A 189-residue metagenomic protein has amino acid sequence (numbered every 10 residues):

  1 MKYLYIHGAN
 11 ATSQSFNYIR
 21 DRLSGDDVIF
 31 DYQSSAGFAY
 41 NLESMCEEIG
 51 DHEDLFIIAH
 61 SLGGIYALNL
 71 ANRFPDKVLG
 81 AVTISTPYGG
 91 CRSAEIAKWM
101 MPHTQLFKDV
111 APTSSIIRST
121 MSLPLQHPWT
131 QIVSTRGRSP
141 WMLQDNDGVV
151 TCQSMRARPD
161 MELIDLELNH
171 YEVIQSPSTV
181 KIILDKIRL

Functional and structural regions predicted by a protein language model:
Y3-H7, Q14, L23-H127, S139-P140 (+1 more regions): Serine-dependent carboxylesterase/thioesterase catalytic core of lipase-like alpha/beta-hydrolase/SGNH enzymes
A11, P124-L189: C-terminal catalytic-base region of ester-bond hydrolases, centering on the histidine of the charge-relay
